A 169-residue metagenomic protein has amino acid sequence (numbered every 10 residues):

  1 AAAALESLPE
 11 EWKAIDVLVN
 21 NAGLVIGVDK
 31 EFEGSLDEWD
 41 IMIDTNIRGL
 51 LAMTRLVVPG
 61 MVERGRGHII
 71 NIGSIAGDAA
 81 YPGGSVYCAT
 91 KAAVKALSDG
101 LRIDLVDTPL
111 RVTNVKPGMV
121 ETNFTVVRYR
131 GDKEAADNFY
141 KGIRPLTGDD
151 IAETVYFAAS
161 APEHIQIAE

Functional and structural regions predicted by a protein language model:
A22-I26: Conserved NAD(P)H cofactor-binding loop of Rossmann-fold oxidoreductase domains
D29-E31, S35-D40: Substrate-binding pocket helix/loop in short-chain dehydrogenase/reductase
F32, A79-S85: Active-site loop immediately N-terminal to the catalytic Tyr-X3-Lys motif of short-chain dehydrogenase/reductase
T54, T90: Active-site helix of classical SDR
P59, I103-V106: Alpha-helical segment proximal to the catalytic Tyr-Lys
S74: Residue(s) in the substrate-gating loop at a strand-loop-helix junction that position the organic substrate next
L110, N114-V115, E134-E169: C-terminal helical subdomain
